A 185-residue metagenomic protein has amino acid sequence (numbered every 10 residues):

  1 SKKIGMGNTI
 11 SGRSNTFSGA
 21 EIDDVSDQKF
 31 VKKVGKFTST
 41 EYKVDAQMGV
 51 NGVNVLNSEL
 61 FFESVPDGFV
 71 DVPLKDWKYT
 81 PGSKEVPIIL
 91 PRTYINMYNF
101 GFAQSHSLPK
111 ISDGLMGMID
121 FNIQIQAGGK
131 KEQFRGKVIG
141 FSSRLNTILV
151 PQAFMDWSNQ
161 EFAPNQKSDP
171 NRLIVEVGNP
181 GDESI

Functional and structural regions predicted by a protein language model:
S1-E59: Membrane-proximal extracellular/periplasmic loop immediately following the first transmembrane helix
K3-S11, D27-F30, N57-P73, P109-D120: Short N-terminal helix-initiation segments at or just after the protein's N-terminus
F17-E21, L74, G101-P109: N-terminal post-signal-peptidase region of extra-cytosolic proteins
E21, V65-G68, D182: Poly-acidic low-complexity segments
F37-N96: The feature marks short, hydrophobic/small-residue-biased sequence motifs that occur predominantly
V44-D45, V86-S184: Basic-flanked hydrophobic alpha-helices used for secretion and membrane insertion
